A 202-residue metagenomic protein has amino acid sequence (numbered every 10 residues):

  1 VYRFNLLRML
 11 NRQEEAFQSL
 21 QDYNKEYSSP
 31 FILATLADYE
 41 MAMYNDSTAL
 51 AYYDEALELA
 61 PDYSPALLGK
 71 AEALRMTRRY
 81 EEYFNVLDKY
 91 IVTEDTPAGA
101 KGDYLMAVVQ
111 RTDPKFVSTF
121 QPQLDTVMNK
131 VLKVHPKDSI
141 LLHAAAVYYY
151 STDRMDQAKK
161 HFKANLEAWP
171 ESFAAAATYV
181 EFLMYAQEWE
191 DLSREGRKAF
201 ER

Functional and structural regions predicted by a protein language model:
V1-R202: Alpha-solenoid helical repeat scaffolds
